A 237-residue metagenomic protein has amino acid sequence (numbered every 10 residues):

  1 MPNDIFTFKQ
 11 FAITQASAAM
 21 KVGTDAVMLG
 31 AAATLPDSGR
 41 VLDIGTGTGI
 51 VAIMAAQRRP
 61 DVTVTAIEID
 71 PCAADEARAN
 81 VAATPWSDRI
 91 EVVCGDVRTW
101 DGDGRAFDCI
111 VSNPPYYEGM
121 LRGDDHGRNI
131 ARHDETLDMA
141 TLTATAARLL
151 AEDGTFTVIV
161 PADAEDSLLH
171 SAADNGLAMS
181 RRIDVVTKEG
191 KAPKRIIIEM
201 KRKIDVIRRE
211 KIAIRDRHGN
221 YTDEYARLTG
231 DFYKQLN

Functional and structural regions predicted by a protein language model:
T14, A18, V22, T136-P193: Conserved Class I SAM-dependent methyltransferase catalytic core
S38-G45: Conserved class I S-adenosyl-L-methionine
T48-D61: Conserved SAM-binding loop of SAM-dependent methyltransferases across substrates and taxa, primarily the Class I
T63-E68: Conserved SAM-binding motif I beta-strand of class I
A77-R78: Conserved SAM-binding loop
W100-I110: A short acidic, Gly/Pro-enriched loop at the edge of an enzyme's catalytic core that lines a small-molecule cofactor
R105, P114-T141: Mobile active-site "lid"/loop adjacent to the S-adenosyl-L-methionine
K191-N237: SAM/dcSAM-binding transferase cores
